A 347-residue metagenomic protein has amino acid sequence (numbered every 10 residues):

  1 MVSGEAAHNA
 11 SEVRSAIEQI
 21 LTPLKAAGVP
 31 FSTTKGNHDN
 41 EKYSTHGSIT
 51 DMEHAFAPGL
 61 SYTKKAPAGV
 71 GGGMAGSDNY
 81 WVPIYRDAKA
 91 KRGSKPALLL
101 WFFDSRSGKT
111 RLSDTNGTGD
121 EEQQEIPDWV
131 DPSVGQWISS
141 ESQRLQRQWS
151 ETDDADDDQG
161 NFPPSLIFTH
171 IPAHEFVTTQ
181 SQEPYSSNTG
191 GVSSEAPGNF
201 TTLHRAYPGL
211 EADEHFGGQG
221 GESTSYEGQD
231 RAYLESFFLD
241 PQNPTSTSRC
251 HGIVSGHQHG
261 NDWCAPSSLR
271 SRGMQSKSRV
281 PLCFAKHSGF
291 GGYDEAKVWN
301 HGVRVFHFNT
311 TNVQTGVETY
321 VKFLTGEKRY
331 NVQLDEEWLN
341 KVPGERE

Functional and structural regions predicted by a protein language model:
M1-S15, Q19: N-terminal active-site segment of His-dependent metallophosphoesterases
M1-V2, P30-K35, E41-K42, W81 (+6 more regions): Structural recognition of the beta-strand scaffold that forms the well-ordered cores of secreted hydrolase catalytic
G4-N9, T33-S44, D78, K109-R111 (+3 more regions): Active-site environment of divalent metal-dependent phosphoester hydrolases
A16-Q159: Extended active-site neighborhood of metal-dependent phosphoesterases/phosphodiesterases
Y43-G47, S113-T115, T178-Q182, P266-S267 (+2 more regions): Short aromatic-enriched loop/helix-cap "lid" or pocket-rim segments at secondary-structure transitions that line
G76-D78, P96-L99, P163, R249 (+4 more regions): Residues that flank catalytic or metal-binding motifs in active/ligand-binding sites
I84, G220, N261-E347: Binuclear metal-dependent phosphoesterase catalytic core
L99, T115-D262: His/acidic metal-ligating clusters that form di-metal
